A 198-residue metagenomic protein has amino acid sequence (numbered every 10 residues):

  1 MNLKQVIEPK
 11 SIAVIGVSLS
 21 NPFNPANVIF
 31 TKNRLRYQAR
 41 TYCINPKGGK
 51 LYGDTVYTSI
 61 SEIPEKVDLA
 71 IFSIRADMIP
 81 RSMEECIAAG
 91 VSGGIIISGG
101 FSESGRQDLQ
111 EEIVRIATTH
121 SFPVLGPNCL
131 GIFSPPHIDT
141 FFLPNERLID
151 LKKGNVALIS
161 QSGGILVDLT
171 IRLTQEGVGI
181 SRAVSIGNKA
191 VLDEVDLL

Functional and structural regions predicted by a protein language model:
M1-L198: Catalytic-core regions of core metabolic enzymes, especially those transforming organic acids/acyl-group intermediates
